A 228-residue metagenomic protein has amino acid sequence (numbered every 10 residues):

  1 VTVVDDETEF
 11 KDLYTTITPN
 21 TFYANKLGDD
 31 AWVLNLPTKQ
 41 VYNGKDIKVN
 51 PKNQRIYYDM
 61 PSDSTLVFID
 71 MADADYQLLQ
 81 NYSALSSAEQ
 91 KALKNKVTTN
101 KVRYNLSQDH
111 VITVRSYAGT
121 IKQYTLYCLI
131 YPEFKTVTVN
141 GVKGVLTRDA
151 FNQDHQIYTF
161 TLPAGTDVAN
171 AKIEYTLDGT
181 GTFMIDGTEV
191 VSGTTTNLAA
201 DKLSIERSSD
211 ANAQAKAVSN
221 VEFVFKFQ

Functional and structural regions predicted by a protein language model:
V1-Q228: Beta-rich interaction/scaffold domains
